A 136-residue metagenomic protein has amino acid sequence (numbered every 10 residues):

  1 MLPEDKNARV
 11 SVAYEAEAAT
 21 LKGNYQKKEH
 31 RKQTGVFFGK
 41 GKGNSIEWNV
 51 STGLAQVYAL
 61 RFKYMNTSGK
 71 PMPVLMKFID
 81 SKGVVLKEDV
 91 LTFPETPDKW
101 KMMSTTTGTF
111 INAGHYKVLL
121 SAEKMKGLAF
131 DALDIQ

Functional and structural regions predicted by a protein language model:
M1-Q136: Extracytoplasmic
